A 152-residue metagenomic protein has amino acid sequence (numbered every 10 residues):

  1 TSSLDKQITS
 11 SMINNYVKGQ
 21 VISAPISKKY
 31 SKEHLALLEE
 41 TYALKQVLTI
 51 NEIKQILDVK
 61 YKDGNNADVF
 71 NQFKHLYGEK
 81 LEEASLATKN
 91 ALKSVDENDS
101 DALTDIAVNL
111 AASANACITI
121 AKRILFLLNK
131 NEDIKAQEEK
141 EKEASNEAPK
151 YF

Functional and structural regions predicted by a protein language model:
T1-Y61: Basic helix-turn-helix/winged-helix DNA-binding cores and closely related short helical interaction motifs
D63-F152: Intrinsically disordered, low-complexity, charge-dense segments enriched in Lys/Arg and Glu/Asp interspersed
